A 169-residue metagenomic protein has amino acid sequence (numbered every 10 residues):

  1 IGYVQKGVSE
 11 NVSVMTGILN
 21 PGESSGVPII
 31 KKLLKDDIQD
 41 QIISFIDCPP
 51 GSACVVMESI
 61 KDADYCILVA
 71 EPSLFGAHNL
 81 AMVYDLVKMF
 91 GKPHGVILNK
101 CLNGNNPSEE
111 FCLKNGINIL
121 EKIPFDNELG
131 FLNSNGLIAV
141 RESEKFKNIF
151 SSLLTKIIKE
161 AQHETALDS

Functional and structural regions predicted by a protein language model:
I1-S9: Cys/His-rich short segments
T16-S25, K32-V56: Switch II (G3) loop of P-loop NTPases
I46, L68, V96-L98: Structural beta-sheet core signal
P50, L74, L102: Short, glycine/acidic-enriched loop or turn micro-motifs at the edges of active sites
A53-L74, L80: Inter-motif core of Ras-like GTPase G domains
G76-A81, G130-N133: Short, charged, surface-exposed secondary-structure boundary motifs
L86-S169: C-terminal lobe/tail of nucleotide-utilizing enzymes
